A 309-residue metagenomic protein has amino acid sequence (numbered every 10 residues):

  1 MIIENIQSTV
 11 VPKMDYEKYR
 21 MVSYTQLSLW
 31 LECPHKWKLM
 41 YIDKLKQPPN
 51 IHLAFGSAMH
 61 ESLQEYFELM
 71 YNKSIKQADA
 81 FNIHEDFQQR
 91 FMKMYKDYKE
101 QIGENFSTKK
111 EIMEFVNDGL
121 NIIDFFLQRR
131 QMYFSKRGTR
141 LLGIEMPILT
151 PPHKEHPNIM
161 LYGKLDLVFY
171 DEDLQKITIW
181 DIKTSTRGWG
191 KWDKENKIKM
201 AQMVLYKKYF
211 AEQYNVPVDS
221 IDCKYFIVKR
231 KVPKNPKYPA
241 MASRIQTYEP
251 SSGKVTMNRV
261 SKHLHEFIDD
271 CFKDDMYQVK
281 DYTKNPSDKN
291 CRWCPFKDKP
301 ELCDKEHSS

Functional and structural regions predicted by a protein language model:
M1-V10: Accessory/regulatory regions of helicases
L27-S28, E32-Y71, V116, L120 (+2 more regions): Nuclease catalytic cores
L31-L39, Q175-K183, H265-D269: Active-site-adjacent bridging/hinge elements
D43, K183-T186, I227-K229: A short beta-strand motif that forms part of the nucleic acid-binding face of small beta-barrel RNA-binding folds
S62-P147: A non-catalytic, helix-rich entry segment at domain boundaries
K73-Q77, H153-N158, D171-K176, Y214-P217 (+1 more regions): Short, solvent-exposed loop/turn segments that connect beta-strands within catalytic domains and beta-strand-rich
R140-A211: Non-catalytic protein-protein interaction segments used by genome-maintenance enzymes to assemble and couple activities
N196, K208-S309: Metal-dependent nuclease catalytic regions and adjoining charged, substrate-binding loops involved in nucleic-acid end
